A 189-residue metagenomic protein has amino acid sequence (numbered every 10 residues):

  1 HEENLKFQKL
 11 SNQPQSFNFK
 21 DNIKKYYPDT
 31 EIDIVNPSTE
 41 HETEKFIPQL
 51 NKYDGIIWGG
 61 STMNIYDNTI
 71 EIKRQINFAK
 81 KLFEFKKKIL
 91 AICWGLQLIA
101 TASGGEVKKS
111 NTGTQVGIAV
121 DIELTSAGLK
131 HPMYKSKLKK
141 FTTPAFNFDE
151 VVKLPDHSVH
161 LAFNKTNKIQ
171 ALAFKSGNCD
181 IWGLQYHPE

Functional and structural regions predicted by a protein language model:
H1-N77, K81-F85: N-terminal beta1-alpha1 cap of cysteine-dependent amidohydrolase-like domains
E2-E3, E40, N64, Q97 (+3 more regions): Surface-exposed, flexible loop/turn segments at secondary-structure boundaries
F17, D21, Q97, F148-D149: Active-site phosphate/pyrophosphate- and oxyanion-stabilizing loops and adjacent acidic/basic residues in soluble
I32-I34, L90-I92, G183: A structural signal for short, well-ordered beta-strand segments and their strand-loop junctions that often border
E44, D67-N68, A100-A102, P155 (+1 more regions): Short glycine-/acidic-enriched loop or helix-start segments at secondary-structure transitions that form or flank
S61-G128: Cysteine-nucleophile active-site neighborhood
G105-E189: Pocket-forming structural segment of enzyme catalytic cores
